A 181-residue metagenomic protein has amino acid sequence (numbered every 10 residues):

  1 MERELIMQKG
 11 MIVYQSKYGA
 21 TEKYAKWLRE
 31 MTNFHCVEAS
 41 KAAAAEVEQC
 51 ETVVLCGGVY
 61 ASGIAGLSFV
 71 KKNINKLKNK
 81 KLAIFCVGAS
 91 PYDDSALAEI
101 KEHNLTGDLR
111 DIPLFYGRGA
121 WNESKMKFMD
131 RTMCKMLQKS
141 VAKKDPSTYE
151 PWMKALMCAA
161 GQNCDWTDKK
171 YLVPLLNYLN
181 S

Functional and structural regions predicted by a protein language model:
M1-K78, V173-S181: N-terminal beta1-alpha1-beta2 submodule of the flavodoxin-like/Rossmannoid cofactor-binding fold
H35, T52, S62-S181: FMN-binding flavodoxin-like domain, especially the glycine-rich phosphate-binding loop
